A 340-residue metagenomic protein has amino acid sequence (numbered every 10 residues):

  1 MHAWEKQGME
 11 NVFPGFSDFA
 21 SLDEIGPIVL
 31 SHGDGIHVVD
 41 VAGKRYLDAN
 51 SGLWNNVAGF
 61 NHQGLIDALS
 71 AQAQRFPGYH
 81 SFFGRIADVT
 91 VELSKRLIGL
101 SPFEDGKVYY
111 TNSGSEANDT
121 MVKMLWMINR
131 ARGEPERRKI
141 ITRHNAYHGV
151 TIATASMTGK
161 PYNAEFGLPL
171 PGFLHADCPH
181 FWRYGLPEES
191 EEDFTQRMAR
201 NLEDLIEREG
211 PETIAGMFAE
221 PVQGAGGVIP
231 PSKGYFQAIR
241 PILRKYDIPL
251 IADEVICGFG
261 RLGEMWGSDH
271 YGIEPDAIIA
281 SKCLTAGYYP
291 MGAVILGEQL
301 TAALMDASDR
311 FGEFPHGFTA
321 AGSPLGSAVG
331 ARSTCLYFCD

Functional and structural regions predicted by a protein language model:
M1-D340: Conserved N-terminal phosphate-binding loop of PLP-dependent enzymes in the Aspartate aminotransferase
